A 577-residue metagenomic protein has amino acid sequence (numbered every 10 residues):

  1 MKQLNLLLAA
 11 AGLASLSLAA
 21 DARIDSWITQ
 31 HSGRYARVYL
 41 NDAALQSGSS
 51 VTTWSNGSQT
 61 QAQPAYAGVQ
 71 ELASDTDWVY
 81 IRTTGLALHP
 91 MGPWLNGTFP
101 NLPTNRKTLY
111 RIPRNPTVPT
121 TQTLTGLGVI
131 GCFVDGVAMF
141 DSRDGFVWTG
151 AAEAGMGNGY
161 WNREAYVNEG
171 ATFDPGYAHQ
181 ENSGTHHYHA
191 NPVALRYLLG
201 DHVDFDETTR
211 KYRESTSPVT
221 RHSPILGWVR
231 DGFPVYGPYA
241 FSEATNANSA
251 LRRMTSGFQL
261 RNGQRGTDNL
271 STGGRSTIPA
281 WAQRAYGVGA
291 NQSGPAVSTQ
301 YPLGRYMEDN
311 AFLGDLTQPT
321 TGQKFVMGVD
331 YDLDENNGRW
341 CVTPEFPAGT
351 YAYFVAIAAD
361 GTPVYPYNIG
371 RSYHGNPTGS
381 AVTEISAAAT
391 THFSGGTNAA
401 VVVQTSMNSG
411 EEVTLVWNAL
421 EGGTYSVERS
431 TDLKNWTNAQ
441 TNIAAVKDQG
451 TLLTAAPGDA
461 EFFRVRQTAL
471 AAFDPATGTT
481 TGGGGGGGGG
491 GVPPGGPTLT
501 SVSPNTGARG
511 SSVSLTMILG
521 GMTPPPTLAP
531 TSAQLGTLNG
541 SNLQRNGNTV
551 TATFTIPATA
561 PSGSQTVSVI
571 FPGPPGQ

Functional and structural regions predicted by a protein language model:
A20-D174: Solvent-exposed N-terminal domain segments of exported/luminal and surface proteins
L124-S223, G227-F233, Y239-F241: Extracellular-facing segments of soluble proteins and assemblies that are Gly/Ser/Thr-biased and enriched in aromatics
F233, P238, T245-N398: Extended, compositionally biased non-globular segments
N398-G478: Short, composition-biased motifs enriched in small/polar/acidic residues
K447-T451, R545-T553: Aromatic sugar-binding surface patches on proteins that engage polysaccharides or sugar-phosphate polymers
D459, T555-P561: Short, surface-exposed loop/turn segments at beta-strand-coil junctions that are enriched for proline with nearby
R466-L470, T555, I570-P574: Beta-strand-rich extracellular modules
T479-G482, G488-T531, P575-Q577: Beta-strand/beta-sandwich contexts
